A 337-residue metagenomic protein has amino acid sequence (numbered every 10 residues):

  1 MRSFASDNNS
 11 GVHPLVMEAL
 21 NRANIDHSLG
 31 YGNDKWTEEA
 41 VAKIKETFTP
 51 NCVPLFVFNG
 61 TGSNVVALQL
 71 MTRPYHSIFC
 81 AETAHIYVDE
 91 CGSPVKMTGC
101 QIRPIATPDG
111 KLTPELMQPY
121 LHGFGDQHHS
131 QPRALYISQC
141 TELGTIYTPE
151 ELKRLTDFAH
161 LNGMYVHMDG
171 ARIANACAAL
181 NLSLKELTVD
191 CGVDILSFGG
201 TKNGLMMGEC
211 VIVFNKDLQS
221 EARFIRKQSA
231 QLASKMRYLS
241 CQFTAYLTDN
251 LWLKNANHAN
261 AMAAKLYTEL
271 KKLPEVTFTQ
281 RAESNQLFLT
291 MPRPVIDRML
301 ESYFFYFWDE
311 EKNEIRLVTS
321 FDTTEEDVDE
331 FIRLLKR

Functional and structural regions predicted by a protein language model:
H13-G60, T83, Y87, S93: Conserved N-terminal alpha-helix of the aminotransferase class I/II PLP-enzyme fold
L70-V88: Conserved PLP-anchoring active-site segment centered on the Schiff-base-forming lysine
P74-Y75, A264-K336: Conserved C-terminal alpha-helix-loop-beta "cap" of PLP-dependent enzymes that closes/shapes the active-site mouth
T98-R133, I137-E142, I146-R154: PLP-dependent aminotransferase-class I/II
Q101-I102, V166-M168, F278, F305: Hydrophobic beta-strand scaffold residues
D109, P132, Y136, I146 (+2 more regions): Active-site C-terminal subdomain of aminotransferase-like
Y147-C177: Catalytic PLP-binding core of fold-type I/II PLP enzymes
